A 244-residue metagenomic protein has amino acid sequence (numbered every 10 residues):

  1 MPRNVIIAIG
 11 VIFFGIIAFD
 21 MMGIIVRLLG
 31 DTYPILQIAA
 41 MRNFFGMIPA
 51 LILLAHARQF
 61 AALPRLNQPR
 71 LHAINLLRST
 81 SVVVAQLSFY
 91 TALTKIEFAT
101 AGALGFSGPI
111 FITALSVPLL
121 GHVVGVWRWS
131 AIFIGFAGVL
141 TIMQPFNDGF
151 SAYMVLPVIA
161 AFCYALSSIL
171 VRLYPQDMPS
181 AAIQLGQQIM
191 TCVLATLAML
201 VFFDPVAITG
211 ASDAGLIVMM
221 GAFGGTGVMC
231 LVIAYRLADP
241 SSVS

Functional and structural regions predicted by a protein language model:
I7-G15, A62-S88, A152-A160, M199 (+1 more regions): Loop-to-transmembrane-helix transition segments
I16-M21, L51, S79-L87, P109-A114 (+5 more regions): Hydrophobic/small/kink-forming positions within alpha-helical transmembrane segments of polytopic membrane proteins
I24-R27, D31, I35-L36, A50 (+1 more regions): Transmembrane alpha-helical segments that form core, pore/gating elements of small-molecule transporters/exporters
L29, I38, R42, A92 (+6 more regions): Hydrophobic/aromatic residues within transmembrane alpha-helices of multi-pass small-molecule transporters
M41, A101-S107, Y174-M190, V228-S244: Helix-helix packing/entry segments at the starts of transmembrane helices
M47-R70, A137-G149, C192-D213: Membrane-interface helix-cap regions at the ends of transmembrane helices in multi-pass membrane proteins
F89-T91, G108-S130: C-terminal transmembrane-helix exit sites in multi-pass transporters
W127-Q144, A160: Hydrophobic transmembrane alpha-helices of multi-pass small-molecule transport proteins
